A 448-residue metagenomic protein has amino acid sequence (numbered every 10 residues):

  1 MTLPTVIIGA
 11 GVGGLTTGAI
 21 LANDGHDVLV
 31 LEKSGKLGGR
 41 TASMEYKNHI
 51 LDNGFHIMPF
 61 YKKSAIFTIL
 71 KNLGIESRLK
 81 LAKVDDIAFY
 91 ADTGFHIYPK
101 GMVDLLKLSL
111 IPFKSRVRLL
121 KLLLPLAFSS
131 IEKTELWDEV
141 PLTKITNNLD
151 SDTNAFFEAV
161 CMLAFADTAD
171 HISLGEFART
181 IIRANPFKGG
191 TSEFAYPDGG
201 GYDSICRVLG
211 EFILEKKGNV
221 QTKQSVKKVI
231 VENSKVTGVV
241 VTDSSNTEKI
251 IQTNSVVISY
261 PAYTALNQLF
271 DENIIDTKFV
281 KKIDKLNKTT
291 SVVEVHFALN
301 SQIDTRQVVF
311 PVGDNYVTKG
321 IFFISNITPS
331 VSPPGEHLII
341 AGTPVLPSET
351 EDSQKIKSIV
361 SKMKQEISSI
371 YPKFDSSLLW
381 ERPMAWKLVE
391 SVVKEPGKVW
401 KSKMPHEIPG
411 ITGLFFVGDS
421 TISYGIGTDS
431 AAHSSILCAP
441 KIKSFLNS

Functional and structural regions predicted by a protein language model:
L3-V30: N-terminal Rossmann-like FAD-binding beta1-loop-alpha1 element of flavoenzymes
A22-K47: Glycine-rich FAD pyrophosphate-binding loop
H49-S129: Dinucleotide-binding Rossmann-like beta1-alpha1 core, especially the glycine-rich loop that anchors the ADP
N72-Y98, T153, I213-V220, K227-T237: Feature captures the FAD/FMN-dependent oxidoreductase FAD-binding
D92, K107-R183, Y196: Rossmann-like flavin
R183-T247: Helical element adjacent to the flavin cofactor pocket in flavoenzyme catalytic cores
K227-H337, P405: Mid-domain catalytic core of redox enzymes that form a hydrophobic substrate pocket/lid adjacent to a catalytic redox
I324-S448: Conserved flavin/dinucleotide-binding core of flavoenzymes
